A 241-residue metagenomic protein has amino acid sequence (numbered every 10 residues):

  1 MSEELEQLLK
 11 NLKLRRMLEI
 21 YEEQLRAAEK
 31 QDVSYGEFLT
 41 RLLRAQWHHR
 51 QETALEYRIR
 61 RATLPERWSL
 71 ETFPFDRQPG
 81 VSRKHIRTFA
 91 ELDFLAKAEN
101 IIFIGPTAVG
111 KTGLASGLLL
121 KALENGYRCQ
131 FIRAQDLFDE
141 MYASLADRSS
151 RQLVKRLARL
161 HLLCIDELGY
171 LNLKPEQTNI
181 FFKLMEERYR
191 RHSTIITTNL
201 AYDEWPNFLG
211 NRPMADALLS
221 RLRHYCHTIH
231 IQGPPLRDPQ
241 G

Functional and structural regions predicted by a protein language model:
M1-Q7, P239-G241: Intrinsically disordered, low-complexity and often Lys/Arg-enriched segments
E4-Q7, E23-A27, T72, I101 (+1 more regions): Short hinge/gating elements
K10, R15-P65: Interdomain "pre-motor" coupling segment immediately N-terminal to P-loop NTPase/helicase cores
A54, V81-R159, L209: Conserved P-loop
A62-P74: Conserved adenine-nucleotide phosphate-binding loops and their immediately adjacent elements
R128, I132, D136-R159, L168-G241: Replace "adjacent to P-loop NTPase cores in ATP/GTP-dependent enzymes" with "adjacent to NTP-binding cores
L162: Walker B motif beta-strand of ABC-family P-loop ATPases
